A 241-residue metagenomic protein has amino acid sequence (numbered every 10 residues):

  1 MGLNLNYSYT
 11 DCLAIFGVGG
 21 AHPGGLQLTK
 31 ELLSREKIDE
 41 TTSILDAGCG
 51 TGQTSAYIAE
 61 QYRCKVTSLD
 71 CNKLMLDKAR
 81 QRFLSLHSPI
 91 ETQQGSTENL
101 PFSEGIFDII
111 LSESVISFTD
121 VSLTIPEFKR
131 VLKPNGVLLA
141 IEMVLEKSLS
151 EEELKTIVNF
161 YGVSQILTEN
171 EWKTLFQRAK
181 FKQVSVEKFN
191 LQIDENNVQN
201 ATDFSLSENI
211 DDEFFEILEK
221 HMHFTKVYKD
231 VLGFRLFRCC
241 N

Functional and structural regions predicted by a protein language model:
F16, M143-V163: Short, glycine-/aromatic-enriched active-site segment of Class I SAM-dependent methyltransferases
H22-E40: Conserved alpha-helix/loop element of class I SAM-dependent methyltransferases that forms part of the SAM/SAH-binding
L45-A47, T51-N99: Class I SAM-dependent methyltransferase SAM/SAH-binding core
E98-I109: A short acidic, Gly/Pro-enriched loop at the edge of an enzyme's catalytic core that lines a small-molecule cofactor
I109-V121: A short SAM/SAH-binding and catalytic strip from SAM-dependent methyltransferases
S122-V137: A short glycine-rich, Lys/Arg-flanked "PGG" loop and its adjoining helix->strand segment in the class I
S164-K180: Short alpha-helix
S185-N241: Conserved Class I S-adenosyl-L-methionine
